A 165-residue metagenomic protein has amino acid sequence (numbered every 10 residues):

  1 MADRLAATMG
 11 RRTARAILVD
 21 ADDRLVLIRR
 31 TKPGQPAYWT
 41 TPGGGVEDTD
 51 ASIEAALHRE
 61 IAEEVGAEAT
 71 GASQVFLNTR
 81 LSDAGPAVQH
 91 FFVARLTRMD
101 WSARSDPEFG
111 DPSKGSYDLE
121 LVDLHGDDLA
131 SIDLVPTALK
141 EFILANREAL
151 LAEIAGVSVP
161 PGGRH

Functional and structural regions predicted by a protein language model:
M1-A6, D106-G110: Short, P/G- and charge-enriched loop/turn segments at secondary-structure junctions
A2-V26, L77: Conserved N-terminal beta-strand and adjoining loop/helix that marks the start of the Nudix/MutT-like hydrolase domain
R11, T41, G85-Q89, K114-Y117: Short connector loops at helix/strand junctions that flank enzyme active sites, especially segments positioning acidic
L18-A21, R30, A94-L96: Active-site beta-strand termini and strand-to-loop segments that position acidic
R24-E64, H165: Conserved Nudix-box catalytic region and its N-terminal flanking loop in Nudix hydrolases and closely related
E68-F76: A short coil-to-beta-strand element that immediately follows conserved catalytic motifs
R80-E108, E120-H125, V135-N146: Active-site-adjacent beta-strand/loop module that shapes the phosphate/pyrophosphate-binding cleft
S131-H165: Charged phosphate-binding loop/patch that engages nucleotide di/tri-phosphates or the phosphate backbone of nucleic
